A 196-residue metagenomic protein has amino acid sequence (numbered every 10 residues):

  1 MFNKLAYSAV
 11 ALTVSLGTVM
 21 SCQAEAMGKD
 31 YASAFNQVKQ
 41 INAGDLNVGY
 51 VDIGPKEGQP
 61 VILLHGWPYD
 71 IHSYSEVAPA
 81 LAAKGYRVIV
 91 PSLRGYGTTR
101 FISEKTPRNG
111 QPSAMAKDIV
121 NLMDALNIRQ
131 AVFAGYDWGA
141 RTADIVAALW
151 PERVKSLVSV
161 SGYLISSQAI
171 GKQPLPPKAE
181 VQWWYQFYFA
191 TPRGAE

Functional and structural regions predicted by a protein language model:
M1-A9: Bacterial N-terminal signal peptides that target proteins for export
A9-G17: Bacterial N-terminal signal peptides
V19-Q23: N-terminal signal peptide c-region/cleavage motif recognized by signal peptidases
E25-F35, D45-V48, I53-K56, P60 (+4 more regions): Flexible "cap/lid" subdomain of the alpha/beta-hydrolase fold that forms the substrate-access gate
E57-G58, G66-Y69: Active-site glycine-rich loops that stabilize anionic/oxyanionic intermediates across multiple enzyme folds
L63-G66, V90: Structural cue for short, hydrophobic secondary-structure segments
P68-E76, V88: Serine-hydrolase catalytic-loop signature spanning alpha/beta hydrolases and amidase-signature enzymes
